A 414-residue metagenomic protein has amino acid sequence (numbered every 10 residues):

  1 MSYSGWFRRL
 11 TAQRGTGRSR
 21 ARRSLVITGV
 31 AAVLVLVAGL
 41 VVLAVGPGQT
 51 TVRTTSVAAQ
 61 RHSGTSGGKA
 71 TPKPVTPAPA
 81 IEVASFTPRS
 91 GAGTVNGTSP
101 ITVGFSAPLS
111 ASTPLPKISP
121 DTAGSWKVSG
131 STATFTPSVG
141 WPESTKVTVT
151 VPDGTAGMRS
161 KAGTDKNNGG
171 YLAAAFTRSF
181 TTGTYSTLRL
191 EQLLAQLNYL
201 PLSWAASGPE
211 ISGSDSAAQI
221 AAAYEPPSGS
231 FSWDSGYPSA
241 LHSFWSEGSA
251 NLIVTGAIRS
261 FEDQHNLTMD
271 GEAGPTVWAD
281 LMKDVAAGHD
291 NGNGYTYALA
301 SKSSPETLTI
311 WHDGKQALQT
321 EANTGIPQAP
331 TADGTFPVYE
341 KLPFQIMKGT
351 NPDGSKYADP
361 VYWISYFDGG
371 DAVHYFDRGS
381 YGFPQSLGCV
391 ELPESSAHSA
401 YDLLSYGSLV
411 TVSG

Functional and structural regions predicted by a protein language model:
S2-R14, R20-R189, L202, G208-D215 (+3 more regions): Acidic, low-complexity Ser/Thr/Gly/Pro-rich repeat segments typical of extracellular/periplasmic and surface-exposed
V83-A92, K117-T122, G130-P137, L281-Y297 (+2 more regions): N-terminal post-signal-peptidase region of extra-cytosolic proteins
T94-T98, G140, S144, G183-L190 (+8 more regions): Solvent-exposed, acidic/flexible segments
T98, T102, S106, L115 (+13 more regions): Extracytoplasmic/secreted envelope proteins and their assembly/folding machinery, especially bacterial periplasmic
S106, S110, P152-T164, A195-L200 (+7 more regions): Sec-exported extracytoplasmic/periplasmic mature domains
T177-Y185, Q192-D280: Short acidic, glycine/serine/threonine-rich helix-capping segments at coil-helix boundaries
D263-G271, P275-D333: Cell wall/extracellular polymer interaction/catalysis modules
N293, D333, I346-G414: Exported/periplasmic cell-wall-interacting domains
